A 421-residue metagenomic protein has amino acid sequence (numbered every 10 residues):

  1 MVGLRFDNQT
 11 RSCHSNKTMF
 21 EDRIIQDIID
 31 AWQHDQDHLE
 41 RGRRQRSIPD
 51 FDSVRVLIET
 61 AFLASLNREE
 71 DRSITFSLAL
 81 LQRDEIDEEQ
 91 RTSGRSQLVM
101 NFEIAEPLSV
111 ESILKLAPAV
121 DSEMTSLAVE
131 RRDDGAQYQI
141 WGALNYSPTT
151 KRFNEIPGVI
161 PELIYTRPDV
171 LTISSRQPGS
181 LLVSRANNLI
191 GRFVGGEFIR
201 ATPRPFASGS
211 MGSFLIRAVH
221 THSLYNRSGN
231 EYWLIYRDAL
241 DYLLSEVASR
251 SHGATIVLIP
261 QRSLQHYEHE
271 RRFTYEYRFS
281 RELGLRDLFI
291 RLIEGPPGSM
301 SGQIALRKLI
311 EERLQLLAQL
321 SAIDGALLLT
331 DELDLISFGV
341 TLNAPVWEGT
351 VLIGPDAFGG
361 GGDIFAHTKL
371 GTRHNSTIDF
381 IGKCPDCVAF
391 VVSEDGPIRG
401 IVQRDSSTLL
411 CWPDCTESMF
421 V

Functional and structural regions predicted by a protein language model:
G3-V421: Divalent-cation
